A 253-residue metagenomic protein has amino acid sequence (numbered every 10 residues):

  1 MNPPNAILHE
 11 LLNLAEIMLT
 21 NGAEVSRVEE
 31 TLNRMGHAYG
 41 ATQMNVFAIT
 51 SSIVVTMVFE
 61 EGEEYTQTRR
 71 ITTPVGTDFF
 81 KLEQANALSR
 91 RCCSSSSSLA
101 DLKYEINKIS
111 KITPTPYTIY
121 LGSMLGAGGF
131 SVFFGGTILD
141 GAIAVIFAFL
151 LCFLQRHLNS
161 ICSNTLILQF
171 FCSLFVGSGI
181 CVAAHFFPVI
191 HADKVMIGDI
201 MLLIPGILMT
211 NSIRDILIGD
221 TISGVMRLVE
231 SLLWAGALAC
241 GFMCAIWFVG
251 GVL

Functional and structural regions predicted by a protein language model:
M1-S96: Soluble N-terminal domains of membrane-associated systems
N2, A6, A23, R27 (+10 more regions): Conserved active-site and cofactor/substrate-binding residues in soluble primary-metabolism enzymes
N21-G22, M35, Y39, L88-S95 (+7 more regions): Change "in soluble alpha/beta enzymes" to "in soluble alpha/beta proteins
P74-A127, S131-D140, E230-A239, G250: Alpha-helical transmembrane segments and their cytosolic membrane-interface
E105-K108, L151-C162, T210-S223: C-terminal ends of transmembrane helices
I112-F186: Core alpha-helical transmembrane segments of integral membrane proteins
H185-L253: Generic detector of multi-pass transmembrane helix bundles and their immediately adjacent loops in polytopic membrane
